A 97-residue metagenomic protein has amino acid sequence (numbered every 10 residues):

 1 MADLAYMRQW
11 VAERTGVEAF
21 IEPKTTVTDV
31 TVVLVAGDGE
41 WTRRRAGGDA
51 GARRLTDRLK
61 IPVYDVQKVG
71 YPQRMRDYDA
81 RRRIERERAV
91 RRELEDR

Functional and structural regions predicted by a protein language model:
M1-R97: Intrinsic disorder
